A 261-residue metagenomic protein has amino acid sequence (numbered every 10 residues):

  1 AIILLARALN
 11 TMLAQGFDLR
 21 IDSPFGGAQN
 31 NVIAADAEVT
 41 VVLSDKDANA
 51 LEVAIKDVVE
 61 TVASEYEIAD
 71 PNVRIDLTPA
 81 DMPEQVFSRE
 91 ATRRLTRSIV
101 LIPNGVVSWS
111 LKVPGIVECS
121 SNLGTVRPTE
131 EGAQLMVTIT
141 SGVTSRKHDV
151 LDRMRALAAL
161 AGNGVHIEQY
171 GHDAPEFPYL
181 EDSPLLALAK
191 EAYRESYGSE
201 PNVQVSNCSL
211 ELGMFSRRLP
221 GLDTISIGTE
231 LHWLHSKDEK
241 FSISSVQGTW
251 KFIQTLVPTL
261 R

Functional and structural regions predicted by a protein language model:
A1-Q15, D45-A48, R93-V100, V107-L111 (+4 more regions): His/Asp/Glu-rich mid-to-C-terminal helical/loop segments that flank catalytic regions of hydrolases
A1-T140: Midchain, well-structured core segments that form catalytic/ion-binding scaffolds
D18, N72-R74, G164, G198-E200 (+1 more regions): A generic structural signal for alpha->beta connector loops
S23, L77-P79, I167-G171, V203-V205: A structural preference for short, hydrophobic beta-strand core positions in alpha/beta folds
N30-E38, E84-E90, F177-K190, M214-R218: Short glycine/threonine-rich loop-to-helix capping motif typified by GTGT followed within a few residues by an Asp-Pro
D36-E38, Q134, I167-H172, E230-S236: A short small-residue
L111-Q134, T138, A187-T255: Zn-dependent metallopeptidase/amidohydrolase metal-coordination segment
T129-L188: C-terminal structural cap/anchor segments
